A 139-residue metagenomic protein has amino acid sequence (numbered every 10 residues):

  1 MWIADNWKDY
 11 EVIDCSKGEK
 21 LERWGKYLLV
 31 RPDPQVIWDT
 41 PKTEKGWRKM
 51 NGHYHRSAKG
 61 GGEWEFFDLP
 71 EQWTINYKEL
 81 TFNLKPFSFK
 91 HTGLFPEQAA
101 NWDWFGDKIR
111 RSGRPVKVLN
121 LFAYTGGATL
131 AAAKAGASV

Functional and structural regions predicted by a protein language model:
M1-A4: N-terminal accessory targeting/assembly segments
N6-R23, L29-P96, D103-G106: Non-catalytic substrate-recognition/targeting regions of SAM-dependent transferases
W24-G25, L121: Single, functionally critical "micro-switch" positions that shape active/binding sites and transmembrane helices
G106-V139: Conserved SAM/SAH cofactor-binding pocket of Class I
